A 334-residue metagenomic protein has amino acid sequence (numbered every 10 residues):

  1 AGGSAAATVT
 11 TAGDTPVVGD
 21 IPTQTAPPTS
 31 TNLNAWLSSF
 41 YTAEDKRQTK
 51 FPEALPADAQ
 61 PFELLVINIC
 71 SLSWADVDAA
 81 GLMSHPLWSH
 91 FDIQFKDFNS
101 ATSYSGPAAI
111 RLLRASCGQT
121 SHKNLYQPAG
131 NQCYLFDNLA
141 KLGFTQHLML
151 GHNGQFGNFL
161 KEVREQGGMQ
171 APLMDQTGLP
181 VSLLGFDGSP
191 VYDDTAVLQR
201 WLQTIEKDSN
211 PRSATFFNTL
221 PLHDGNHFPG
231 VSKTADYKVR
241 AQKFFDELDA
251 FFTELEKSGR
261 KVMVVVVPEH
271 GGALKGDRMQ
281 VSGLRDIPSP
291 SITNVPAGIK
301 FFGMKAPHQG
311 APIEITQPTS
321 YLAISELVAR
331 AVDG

Functional and structural regions predicted by a protein language model:
G3-A7, G13-F228, N294, S320-Y321 (+1 more regions): Active-site-proximal alpha/beta segments of enzymes that process anionic O-linked groups
P86-L87, L135-N138, K243, E247-L255: Catalytic-core regions built around general acid/base machinery
Q119, L142, H270-D277, M304 (+1 more regions): Phosphate/oxyanion-binding loops and surfaces in catalytic or ligand/nucleic-acid-binding neighborhoods
S121-Y126, G185-S189, T234-A241, F252-T253 (+3 more regions): Active-site rim elements
G157, W201-L202, E206-D246, A250 (+1 more regions): Active-site His/acidic residue clusters
R240-F251, G259, V267-P268, K275 (+2 more regions): Long, structured stretches of catalytic cores involved in phosphate-ester chemistry, encompassing
T253-V262, G334: Surface-exposed helix-capping loop/turn segments at secondary-structure junctions
K261, V267-H308: Histidine-centered active-site microenvironments of extracellular/periplasmic hydrolases and transferases
